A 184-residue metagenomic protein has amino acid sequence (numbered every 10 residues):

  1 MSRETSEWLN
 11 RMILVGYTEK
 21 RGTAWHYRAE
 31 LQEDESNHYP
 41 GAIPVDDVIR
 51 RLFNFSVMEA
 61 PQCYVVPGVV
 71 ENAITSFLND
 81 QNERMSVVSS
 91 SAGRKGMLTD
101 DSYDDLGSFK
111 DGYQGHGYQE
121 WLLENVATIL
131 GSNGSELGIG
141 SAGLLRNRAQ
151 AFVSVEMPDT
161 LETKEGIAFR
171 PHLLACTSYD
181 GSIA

Functional and structural regions predicted by a protein language model:
M1-E124, S132-N133: Feature for intrinsically disordered/low-complexity regulatory segments and propeptides
G115-A184: Intrinsic disorder/low-complexity polar-acidic segments
